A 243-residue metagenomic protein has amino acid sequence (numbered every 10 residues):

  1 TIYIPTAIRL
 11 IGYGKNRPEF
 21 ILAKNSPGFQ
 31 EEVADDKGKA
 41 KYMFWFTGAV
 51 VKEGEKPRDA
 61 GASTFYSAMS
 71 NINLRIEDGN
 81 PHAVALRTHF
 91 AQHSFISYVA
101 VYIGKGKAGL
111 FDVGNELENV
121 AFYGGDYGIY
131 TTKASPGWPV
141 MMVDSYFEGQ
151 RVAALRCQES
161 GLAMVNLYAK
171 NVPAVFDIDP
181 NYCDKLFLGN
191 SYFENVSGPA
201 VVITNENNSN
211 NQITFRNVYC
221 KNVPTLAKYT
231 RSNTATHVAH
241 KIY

Functional and structural regions predicted by a protein language model:
T1-Y243: Extracellular/periplasmic carbohydrate-active domains that bind, remodel, or depolymerize complex polysaccharides
